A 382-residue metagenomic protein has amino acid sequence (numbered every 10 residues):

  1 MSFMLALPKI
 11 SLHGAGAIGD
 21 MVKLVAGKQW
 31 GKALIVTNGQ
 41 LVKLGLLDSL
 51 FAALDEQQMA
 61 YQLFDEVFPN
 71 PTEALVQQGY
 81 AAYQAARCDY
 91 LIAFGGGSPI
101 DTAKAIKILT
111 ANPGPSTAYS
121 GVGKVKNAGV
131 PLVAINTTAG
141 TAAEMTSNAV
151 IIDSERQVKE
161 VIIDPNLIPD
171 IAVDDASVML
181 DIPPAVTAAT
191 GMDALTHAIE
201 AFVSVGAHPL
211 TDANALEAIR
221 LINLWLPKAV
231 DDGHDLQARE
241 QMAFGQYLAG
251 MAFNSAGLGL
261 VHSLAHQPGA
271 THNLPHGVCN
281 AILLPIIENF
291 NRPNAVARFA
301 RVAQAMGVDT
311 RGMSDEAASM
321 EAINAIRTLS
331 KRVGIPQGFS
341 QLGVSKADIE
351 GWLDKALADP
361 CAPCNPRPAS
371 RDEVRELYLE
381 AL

Functional and structural regions predicted by a protein language model:
M1-F64: An N-terminal, well-structured beta->alpha segment
V42-P115, G123, K228-R239: N-terminal small/polar loop signature for handling phosphorylated ligands or for N-terminal nucleophile
A111-A207, R298-A305: A glycine/threonine-rich phosphate-anchoring loop and its flanking beta-alpha core in nucleotide/phosphate-binding
G140, Y247-N280, D359-P363: Glycine-rich phosphate/pyrophosphate-binding beta-alpha loops
P184-L248, A252: C-terminal and late-domain segments of enzyme folds
T271-D348: Gly/Pro-rich interdomain helix-loop hinge
S345-L382: Short, amphipathic C-terminal "tail helix"
